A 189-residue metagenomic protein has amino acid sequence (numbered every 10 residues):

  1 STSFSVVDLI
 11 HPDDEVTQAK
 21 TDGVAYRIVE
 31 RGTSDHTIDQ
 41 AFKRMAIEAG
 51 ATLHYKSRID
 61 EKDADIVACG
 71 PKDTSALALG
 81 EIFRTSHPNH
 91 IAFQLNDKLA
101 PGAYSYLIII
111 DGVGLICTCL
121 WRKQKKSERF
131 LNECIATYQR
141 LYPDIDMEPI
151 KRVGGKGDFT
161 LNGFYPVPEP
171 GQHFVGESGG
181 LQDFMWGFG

Functional and structural regions predicted by a protein language model:
S1-A41, A49-A51: A conserved beta-strand/loop capping segment in the N-terminal third of enzymes that catalyze redox or closely related
P12-E15, Y106, Q172-H173: Short hydrophobic/aromatic-rich motifs at helix boundaries and adjacent loops
Y26-R27, Y104-Y106, F188: Aromatic side chains
G32, Q124, W186: Flexible, glycine- and charge-enriched loops at secondary-structure boundaries
H36, Q40-V153, G157-G171, G180-L181: Predominantly flavin-linked oxidoreductase catalytic cores and closely associated redox partners
V175-E177: Active-site flanking residues adjacent to catalytic metal/cofactor-binding acidic residues
Q182-G189: A conserved FAD-binding loop/helix module that cradles the flavin
